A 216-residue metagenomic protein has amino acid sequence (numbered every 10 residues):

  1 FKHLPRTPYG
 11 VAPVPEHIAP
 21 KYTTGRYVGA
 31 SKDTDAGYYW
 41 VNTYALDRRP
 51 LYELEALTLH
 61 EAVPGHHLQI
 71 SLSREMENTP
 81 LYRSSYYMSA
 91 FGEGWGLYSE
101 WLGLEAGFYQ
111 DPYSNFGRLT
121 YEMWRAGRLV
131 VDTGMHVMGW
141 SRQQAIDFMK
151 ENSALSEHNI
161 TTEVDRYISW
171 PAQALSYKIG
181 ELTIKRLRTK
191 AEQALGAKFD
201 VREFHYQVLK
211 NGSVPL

Functional and structural regions predicted by a protein language model:
F1-L216: Long, His/Glu/Asp-enriched segments that create or flank divalent metal/ion-associated functional microenvironments
